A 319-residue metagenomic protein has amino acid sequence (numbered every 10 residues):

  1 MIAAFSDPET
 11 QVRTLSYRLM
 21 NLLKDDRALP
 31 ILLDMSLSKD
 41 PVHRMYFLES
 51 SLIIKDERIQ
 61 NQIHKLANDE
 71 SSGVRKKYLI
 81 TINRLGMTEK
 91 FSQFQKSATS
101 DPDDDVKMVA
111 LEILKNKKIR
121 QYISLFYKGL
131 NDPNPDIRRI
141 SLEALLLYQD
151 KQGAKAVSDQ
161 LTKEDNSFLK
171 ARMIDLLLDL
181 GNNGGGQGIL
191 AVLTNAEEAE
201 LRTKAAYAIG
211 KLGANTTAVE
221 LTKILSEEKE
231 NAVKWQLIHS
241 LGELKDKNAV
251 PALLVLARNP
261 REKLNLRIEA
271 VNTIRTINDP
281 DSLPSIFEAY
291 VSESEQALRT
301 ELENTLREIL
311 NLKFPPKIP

Functional and structural regions predicted by a protein language model:
M1-S6, D25-L37, D56-N68, M87-S100 (+7 more regions): Amphipathic alpha-helical scaffolding segments comprising HEAT/armadillo-like alpha-solenoid repeats
P8-E9, K39-D40, E70-S71, P102-D103 (+6 more regions): Short inter-helical turns and helix N-cap capping residues of alpha-solenoid HEAT/ARM repeat scaffolds
S71-K90, K96-S97, P102-Y127, N134-R139 (+2 more regions): Solenoidal tandem-repeat scaffolds enriched in leucines and small polar residues
S226-E301: Ankyrin-repeat and related helical/solenoid repeat scaffolds used for protein-protein interactions
V291-S294, L298-P319: Eukaryotic acidic, Ser/Thr-rich intrinsically disordered low-complexity regions
